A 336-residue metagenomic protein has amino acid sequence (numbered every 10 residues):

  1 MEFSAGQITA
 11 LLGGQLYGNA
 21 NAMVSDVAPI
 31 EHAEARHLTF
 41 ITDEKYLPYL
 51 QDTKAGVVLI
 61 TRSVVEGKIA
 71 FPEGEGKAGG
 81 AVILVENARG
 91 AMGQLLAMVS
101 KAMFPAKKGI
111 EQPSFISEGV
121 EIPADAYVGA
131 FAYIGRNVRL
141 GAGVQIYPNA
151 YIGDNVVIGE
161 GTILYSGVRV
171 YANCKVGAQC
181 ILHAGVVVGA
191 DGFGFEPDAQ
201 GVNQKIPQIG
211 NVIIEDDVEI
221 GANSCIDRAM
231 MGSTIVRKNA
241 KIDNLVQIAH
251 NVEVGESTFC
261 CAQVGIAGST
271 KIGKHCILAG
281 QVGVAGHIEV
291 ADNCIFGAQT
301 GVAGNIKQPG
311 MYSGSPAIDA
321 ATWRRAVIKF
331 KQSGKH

Functional and structural regions predicted by a protein language model:
M1-P113, D125, C174, Q179 (+4 more regions): Terminal amphipathic alpha-helical/low-complexity segments used for targeting or macromolecular assembly
F40, G109-D319: Structural signal for interior beta-strand "rungs" in well-ordered beta-sheet cores of soluble enzyme domains
